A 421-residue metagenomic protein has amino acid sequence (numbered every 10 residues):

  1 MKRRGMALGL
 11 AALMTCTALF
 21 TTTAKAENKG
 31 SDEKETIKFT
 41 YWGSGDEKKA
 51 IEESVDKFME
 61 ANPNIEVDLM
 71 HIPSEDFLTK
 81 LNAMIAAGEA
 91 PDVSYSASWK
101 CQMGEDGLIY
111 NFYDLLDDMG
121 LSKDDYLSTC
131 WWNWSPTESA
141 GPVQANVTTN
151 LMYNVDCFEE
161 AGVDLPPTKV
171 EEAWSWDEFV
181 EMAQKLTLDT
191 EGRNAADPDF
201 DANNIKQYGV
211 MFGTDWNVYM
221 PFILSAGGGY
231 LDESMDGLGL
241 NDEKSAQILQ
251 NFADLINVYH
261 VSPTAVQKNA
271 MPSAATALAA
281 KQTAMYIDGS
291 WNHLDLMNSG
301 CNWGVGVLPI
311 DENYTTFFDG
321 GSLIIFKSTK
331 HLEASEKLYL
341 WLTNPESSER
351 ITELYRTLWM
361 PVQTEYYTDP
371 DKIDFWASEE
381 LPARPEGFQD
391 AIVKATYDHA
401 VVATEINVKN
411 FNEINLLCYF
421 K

Functional and structural regions predicted by a protein language model:
M1-K38, E60: Short, low-complexity disordered leader/linker segments with a strong preference for bacterial N-terminal type II
E33-S44, I65-M70, D92-V93, A140 (+1 more regions): Short, well-ordered beta-strand elements
S54-Y126, D156-P166, T276-A279, A284-M285: Extracytoplasmic "Venus flytrap"/periplasmic binding protein-like
K57, L294, G321-K409: Mature extracytoplasmic/periplasmic domains
A97-N150, D177, A196-N204, F212 (+2 more regions): Hinge/lid segment of periplasmic solute-binding proteins
Y113-Y126, T168-E172, F200-G209, G228-I248 (+4 more regions): Short, solvent-exposed loop/beta-turn-alpha elements that line the ligand-binding surface or hinge of extracytoplasmic
S135-Q144, T149, E159, S175-L238: Extracytoplasmic/periplasmic solute-binding protein
V180-Q184, S234-Q267, M297, L308: Glycine-centered hinge/linker elements that transmit conformational signals in sensory and ligand-binding systems
